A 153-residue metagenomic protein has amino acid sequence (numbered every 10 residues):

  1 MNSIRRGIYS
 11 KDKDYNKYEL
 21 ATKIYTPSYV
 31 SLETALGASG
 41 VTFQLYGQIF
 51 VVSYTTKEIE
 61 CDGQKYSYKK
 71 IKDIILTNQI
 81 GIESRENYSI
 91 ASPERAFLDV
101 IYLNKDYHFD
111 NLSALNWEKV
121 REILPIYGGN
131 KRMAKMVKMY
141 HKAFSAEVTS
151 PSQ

Functional and structural regions predicted by a protein language model:
M1-Y29: Short beta-edge/loop segments at beta->alpha junctions of small alpha/beta modules that act as binding/recognition
N2-S3, F43, K131: Residue-level detector of short coil/turn "hinge" positions at structural boundaries
S3-R6, Y46, N111: Residue-level detector of family-conserved "landmark" positions at structurally sensitive sites
Y18, L32, V120: Generic structural marker for isolated residues within well-ordered, non-membrane alpha-helices of soluble domains
E19, G63-K65, P125-I126: Short alpha-helix boundary/capping motifs
Y25-V30, D62, A91: Alpha-helix initiation and capping sites
E33, G37-E86: Exposed, interaction-prone assembly regions rather than primary DNA-binding/catalytic cores
Q79-Q153: Hydrophobic alpha-helical interaction segments
